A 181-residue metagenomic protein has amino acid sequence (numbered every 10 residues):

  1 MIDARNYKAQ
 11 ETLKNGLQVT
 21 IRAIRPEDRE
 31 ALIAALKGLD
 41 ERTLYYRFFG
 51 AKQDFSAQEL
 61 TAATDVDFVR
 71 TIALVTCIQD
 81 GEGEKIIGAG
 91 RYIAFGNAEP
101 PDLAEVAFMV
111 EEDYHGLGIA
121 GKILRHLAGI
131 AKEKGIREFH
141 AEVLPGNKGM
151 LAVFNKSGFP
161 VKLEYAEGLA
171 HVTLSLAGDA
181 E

Functional and structural regions predicted by a protein language model:
M1-E181: Long, contiguous binding/interaction regions
